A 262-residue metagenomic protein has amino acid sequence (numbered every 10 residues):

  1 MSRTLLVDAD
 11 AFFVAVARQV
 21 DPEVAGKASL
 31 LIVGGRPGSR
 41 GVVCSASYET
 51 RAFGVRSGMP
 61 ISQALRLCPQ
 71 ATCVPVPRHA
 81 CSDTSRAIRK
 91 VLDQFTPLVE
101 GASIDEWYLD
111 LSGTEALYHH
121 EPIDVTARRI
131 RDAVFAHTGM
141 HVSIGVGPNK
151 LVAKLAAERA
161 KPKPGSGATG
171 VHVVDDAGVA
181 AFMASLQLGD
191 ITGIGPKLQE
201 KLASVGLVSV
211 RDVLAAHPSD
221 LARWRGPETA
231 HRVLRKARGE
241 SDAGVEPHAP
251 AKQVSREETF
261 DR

Functional and structural regions predicted by a protein language model:
M1-I104, Y108: Residues that scaffold, gate, or flank divalent-cation-dependent active/transport sites
L6, D190, L198-R262: DNA-contacting surface of Y-family translesion DNA polymerases
V16-R18, V43-A46, V152-A160, G226 (+1 more regions): Short acidic, glycine/serine/threonine-rich loops at helix termini
I104-S112, P148-A153, A216: Short, conserved phosphate-binding/catalytic loop or strand-edge motifs used in phosphoryl-/nucleotidyl-transfer
L109-R131, G206: Catalytic palm subdomain of template-directed nucleic-acid polymerases, centered on the conserved carboxylate motif
E121, A160-A168, L207-V210, A230-R232: A short alpha->loop->secondary-structure connector
T126-G189: Long, highly charged, low-complexity intrinsically disordered interaction regions that mediate electrostatic DNA/RNA
